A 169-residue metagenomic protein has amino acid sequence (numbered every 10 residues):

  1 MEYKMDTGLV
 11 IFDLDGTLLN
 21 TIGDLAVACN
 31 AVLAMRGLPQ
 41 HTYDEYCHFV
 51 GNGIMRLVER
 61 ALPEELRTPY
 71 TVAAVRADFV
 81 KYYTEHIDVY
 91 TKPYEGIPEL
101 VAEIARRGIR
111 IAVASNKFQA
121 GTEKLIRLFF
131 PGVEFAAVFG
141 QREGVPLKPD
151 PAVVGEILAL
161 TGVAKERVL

Functional and structural regions predicted by a protein language model:
E2-H48, L62: Active-site neighborhood of HAD-like aspartate-dependent phosphohydrolases
Y3-M5, A105-I109, L160-R167: Glycine-rich phosphate-binding loop signature in dinucleotide/nucleotide-binding domains
D6, T84-V113, Q119-R127, P151 (+1 more regions): Short, acidic loop-to-helix structural element flanking the phosphoryl-transfer center in phosphate-processing enzymes
F12-L14, F79, V154: Conserved hydrophobic/aromatic "anchor" residues that stabilize well-ordered secondary structure elements
D24, G53-R56, E99, A120-G121: Short alpha-helical
A34-Q40, E64-Y70, R107-G108, F130-E134 (+1 more regions): Short helix-capping segments at alpha-helix termini
G51-E85, E103: A metal-dependent, Asp-based hydrolase signature
V89-K92, F118-L169: Substrate-recognition "cap/lid" segment bordering the active-site pocket of phosphatases
